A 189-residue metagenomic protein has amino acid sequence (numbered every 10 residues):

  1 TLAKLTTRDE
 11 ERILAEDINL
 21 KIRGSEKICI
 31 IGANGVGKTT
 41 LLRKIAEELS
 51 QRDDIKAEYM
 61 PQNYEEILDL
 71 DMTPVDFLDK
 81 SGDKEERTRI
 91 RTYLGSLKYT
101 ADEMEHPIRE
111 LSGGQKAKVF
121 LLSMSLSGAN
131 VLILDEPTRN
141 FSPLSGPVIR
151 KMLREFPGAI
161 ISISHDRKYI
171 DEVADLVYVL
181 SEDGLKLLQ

Functional and structural regions predicted by a protein language model:
T1-Q189: ABC ATP-binding cassette signature C-motif
